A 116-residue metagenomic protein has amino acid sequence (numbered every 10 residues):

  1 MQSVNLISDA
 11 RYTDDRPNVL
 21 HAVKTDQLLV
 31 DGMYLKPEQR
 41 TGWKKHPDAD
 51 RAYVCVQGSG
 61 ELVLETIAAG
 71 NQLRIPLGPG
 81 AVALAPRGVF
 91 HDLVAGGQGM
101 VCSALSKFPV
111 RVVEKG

Functional and structural regions predicted by a protein language model:
M1-G32, R40-W43, I75-G78, G116: A short, N-terminal "cap"/entry segment at the start of jelly-roll beta-barrel domains of the cupin/DSBH fold
Q2-T13, A69-N71, D92-G116: Double-stranded beta-helix
P17, D50, Q72: Short coil/loop residues immediately preceding or within conserved phosphate-binding loops of NTP-utilizing enzyme
T25, K36-E38, D48, C55 (+3 more regions): A short, compositionally biased micro-patch
L35, P47-L62, T66: Short, conserved beta-strand element in jelly-roll/cupin
Q39, D48-A49, S59, A81 (+3 more regions): A generic "binding-loop/recognition-motif" signal
G42-W43, L62-V63, A85, F90-G97 (+1 more regions): Short beta-strand His + acidic residue motifs that chelate non-heme Fe in jelly-roll/DSBH and cupin folds
I67-R87: Short acidic-glycine-tyrosine-enriched beta hairpin
